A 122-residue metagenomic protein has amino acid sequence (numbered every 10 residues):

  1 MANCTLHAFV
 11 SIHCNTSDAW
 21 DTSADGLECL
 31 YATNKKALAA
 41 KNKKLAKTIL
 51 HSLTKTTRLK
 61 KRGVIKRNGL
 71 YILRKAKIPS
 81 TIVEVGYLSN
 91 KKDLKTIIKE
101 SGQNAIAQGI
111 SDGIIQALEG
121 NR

Functional and structural regions predicted by a protein language model:
M1-R122: Active-site-proximal helix/loop segments of hydrolytic enzymes
